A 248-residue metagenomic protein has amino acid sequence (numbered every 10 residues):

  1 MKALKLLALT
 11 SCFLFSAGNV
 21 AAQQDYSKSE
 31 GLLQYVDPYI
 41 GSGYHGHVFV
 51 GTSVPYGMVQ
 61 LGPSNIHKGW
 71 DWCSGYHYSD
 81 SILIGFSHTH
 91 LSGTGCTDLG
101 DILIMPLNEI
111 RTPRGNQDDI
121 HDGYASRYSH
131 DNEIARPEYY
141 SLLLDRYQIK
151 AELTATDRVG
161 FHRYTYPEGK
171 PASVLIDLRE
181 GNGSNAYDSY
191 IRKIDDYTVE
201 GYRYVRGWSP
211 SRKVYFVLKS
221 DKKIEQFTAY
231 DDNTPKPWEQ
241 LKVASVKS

Functional and structural regions predicted by a protein language model:
M1-Q24: Bacterial Sec-dependent N-terminal signal peptides
Q23-S248: Accessory carbohydrate-recognition regions in carbohydrate-active enzymes
